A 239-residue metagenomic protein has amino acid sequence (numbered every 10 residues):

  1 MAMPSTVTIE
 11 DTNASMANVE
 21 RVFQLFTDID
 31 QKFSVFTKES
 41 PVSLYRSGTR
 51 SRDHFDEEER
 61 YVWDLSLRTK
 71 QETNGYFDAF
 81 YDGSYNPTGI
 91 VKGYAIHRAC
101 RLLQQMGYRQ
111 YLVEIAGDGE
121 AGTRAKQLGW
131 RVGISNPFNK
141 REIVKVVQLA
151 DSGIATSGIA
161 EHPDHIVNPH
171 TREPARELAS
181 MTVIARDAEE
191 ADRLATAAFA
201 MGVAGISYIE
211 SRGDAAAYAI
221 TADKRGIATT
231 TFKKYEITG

Functional and structural regions predicted by a protein language model:
M1-G239: Mature catalytic core of soluble alpha/beta enzymes
